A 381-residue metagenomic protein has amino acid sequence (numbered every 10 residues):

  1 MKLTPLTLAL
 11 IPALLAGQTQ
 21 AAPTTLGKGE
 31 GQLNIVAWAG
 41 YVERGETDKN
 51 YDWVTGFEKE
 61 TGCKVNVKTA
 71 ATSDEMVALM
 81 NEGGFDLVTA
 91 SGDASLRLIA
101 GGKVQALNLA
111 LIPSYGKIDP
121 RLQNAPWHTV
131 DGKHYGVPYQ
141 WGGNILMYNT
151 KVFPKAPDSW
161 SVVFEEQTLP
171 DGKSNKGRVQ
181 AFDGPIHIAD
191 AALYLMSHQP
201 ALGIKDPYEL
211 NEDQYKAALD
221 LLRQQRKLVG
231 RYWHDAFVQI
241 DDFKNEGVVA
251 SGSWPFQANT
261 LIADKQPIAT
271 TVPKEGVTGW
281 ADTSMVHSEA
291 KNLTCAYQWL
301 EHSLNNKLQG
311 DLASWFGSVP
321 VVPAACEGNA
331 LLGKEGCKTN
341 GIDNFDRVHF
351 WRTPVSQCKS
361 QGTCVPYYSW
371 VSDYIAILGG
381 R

Functional and structural regions predicted by a protein language model:
M1-L33, R381: Short, low-complexity disordered leader/linker segments with a strong preference for bacterial N-terminal type II
A22-L98: Early extracytoplasmic/lumenal segment of secretory-pathway proteins
E43-D48, T89-V238: Extracytoplasmic ligand-binding site segments that recognize negatively charged/polar headgroups
M80, D242-K244, V286: Hydrophobic residues within well-ordered alpha-helices
D86-A90, Y232, V249-W254, A269-T270: Paired acidic/hydrophobic, glycine-rich loop segments that form the ligand-binding mouth/hinge of periplasmic-binding
S253, I262-W315, G380-R381: Extracytoplasmic/periplasmic substrate-recognition and gating elements
H287-P354: Mature extracytoplasmic/periplasmic domains
R347-R381: Conserved C-terminal helix/tail region of periplasmic/extracytoplasmic solute-binding proteins
